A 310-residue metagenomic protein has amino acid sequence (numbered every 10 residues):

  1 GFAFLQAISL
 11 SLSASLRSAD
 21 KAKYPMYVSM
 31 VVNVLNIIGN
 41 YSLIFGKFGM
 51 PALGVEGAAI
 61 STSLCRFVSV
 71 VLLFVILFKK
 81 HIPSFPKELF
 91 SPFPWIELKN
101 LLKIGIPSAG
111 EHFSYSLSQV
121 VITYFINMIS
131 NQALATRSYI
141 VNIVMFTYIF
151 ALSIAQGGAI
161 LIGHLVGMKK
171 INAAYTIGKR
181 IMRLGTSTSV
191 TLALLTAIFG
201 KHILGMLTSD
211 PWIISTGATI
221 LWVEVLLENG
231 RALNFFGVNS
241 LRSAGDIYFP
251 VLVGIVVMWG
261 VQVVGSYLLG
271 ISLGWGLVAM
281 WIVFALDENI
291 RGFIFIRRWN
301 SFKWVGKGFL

Functional and structural regions predicted by a protein language model:
G1-F4, L35, M50-I106, I162-L227 (+1 more regions): Short alpha-helical transmembrane segments in multi-pass integral membrane proteins
G1-S18, P25-N33, A58-V71, A155 (+5 more regions): Short runs within selected transmembrane alpha-helices of multi-pass transporters and secretion channels
Q6-P25, T123, T136-G200, R231-G254: Small-residue-rich hydrophobic transmembrane alpha-helices
A7-S11, S15, I37, Y41 (+7 more regions): Hydrophobic positions within alpha-helical transmembrane segments of bacterial inner-membrane proteins
A14, Y41, F45, T62 (+10 more regions): Transmembrane alpha-helix boundary and packing residues in multipass membrane permease domains and related
V32, C65-S69, L73, L77 (+2 more regions): Transmembrane helical elements of multi-pass membrane transporters/channels
G39-L53, F113-F146, H164, H202-P211 (+1 more regions): Helix-terminus/linker motif at the lipid-water interface of multi-pass membrane proteins
